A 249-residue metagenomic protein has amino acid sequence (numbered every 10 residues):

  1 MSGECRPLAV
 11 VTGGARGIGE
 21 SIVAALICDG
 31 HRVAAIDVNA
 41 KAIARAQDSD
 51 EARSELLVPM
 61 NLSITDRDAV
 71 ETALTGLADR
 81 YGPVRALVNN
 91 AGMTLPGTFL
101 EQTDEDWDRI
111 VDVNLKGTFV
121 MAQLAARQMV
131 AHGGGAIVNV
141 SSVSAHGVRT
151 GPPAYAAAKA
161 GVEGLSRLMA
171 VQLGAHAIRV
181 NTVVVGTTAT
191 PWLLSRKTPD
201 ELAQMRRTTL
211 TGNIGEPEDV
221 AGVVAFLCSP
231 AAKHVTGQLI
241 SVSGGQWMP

Functional and structural regions predicted by a protein language model:
T98-F99, D106-V111, L193, E201-M205: Substrate-binding pocket helix/loop in short-chain dehydrogenase/reductase
Q102, V148-A156, L168: Active-site loop-to-helix junction immediately N-terminal to the catalytic Tyr of the SDR YXXXK motif in Rossmann-fold
A122, A158-G161, S166: Active-site helix of classical SDR
R127, V171-A175, K233: Alpha-helical segment proximal to the catalytic Tyr-Lys
S142: Residue(s) in the substrate-gating loop at a strand-loop-helix junction that position the organic substrate next
G147, A225, T236-P249: Short C-terminal tail/terminal secondary-structure segment of NAD(P)H-dependent dehydrogenase/reductase domains
T209-V220, A231: A conserved structural motif in NAD(P)-dependent oxidoreductases
